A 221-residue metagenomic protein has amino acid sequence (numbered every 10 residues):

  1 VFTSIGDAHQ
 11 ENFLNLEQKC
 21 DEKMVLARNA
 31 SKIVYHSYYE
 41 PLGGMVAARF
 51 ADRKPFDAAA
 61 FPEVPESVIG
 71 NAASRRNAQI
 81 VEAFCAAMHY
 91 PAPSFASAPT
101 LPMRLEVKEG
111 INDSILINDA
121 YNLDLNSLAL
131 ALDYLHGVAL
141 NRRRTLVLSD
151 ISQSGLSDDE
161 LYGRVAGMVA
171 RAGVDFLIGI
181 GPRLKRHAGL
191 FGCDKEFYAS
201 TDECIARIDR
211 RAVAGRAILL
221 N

Functional and structural regions predicted by a protein language model:
F2-I115, N141-R142, G167-A170, V174-F176 (+1 more regions): Acidic, Mg2+-coordinating active-site environments of NTP-dependent enzymes
T3-S4, H36, V147-S149, L219-N221: Short beta-strand segments
H9, S74, D124, S154-D158 (+1 more regions): Alpha-helix N-cap/loop-to-helix initiation residues
K19, I117, N122-R186: AMP-binding/adenylate-forming catalytic core of the ANL superfamily
A139, K195-I205: Proteins enriched for Cys/Gly/acidic motifs involved in redox and nucleic-acid/cofactor modification
F197-A199, G215-N221: Peripheral docking tails and interdomain loops at the edges of cofactor- or intermediate-handling domains
C204-A212: Short amphipathic alpha-helix with an adjacent loop that forms part of the alpha/beta core around
